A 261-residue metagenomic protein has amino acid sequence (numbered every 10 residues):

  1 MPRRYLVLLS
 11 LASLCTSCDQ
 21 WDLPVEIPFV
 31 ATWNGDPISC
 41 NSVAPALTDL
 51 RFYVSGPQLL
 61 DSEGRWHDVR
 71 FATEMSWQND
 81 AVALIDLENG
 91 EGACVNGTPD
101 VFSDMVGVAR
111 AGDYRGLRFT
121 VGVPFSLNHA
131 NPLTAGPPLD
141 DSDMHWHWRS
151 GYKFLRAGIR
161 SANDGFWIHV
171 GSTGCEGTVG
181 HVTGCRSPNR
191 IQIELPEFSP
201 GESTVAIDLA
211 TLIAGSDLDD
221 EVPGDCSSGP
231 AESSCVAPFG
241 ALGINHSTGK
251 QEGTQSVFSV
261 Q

Functional and structural regions predicted by a protein language model:
M1-V7: Bacterial N-terminal signal peptides that target proteins for export
V7-L8, A157: General helical structural elements
L14-S17: C-terminal motif of bacterial Sec signal peptides marking the signal peptidase cleavage site
Q20-Q261: A short, solvent-exposed, low-complexity linear motif enriched for acidic/polar residues with Pro/Gly/Ser/Thr
